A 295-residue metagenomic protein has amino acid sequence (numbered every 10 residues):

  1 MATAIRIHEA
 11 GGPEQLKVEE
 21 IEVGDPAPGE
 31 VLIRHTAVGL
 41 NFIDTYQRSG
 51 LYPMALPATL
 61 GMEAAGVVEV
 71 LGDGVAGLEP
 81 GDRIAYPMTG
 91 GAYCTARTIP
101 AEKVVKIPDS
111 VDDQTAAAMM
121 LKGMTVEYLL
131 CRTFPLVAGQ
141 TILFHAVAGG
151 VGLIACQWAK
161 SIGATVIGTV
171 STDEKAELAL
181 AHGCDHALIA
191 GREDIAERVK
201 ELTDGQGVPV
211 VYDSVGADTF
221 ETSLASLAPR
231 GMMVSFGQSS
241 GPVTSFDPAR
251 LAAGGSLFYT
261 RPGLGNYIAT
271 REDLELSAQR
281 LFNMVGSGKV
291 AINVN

Functional and structural regions predicted by a protein language model:
E22-G39, S49-G91: Glycine-rich beta-strand-centered segment in the early N-terminal region that forms part of a ligand/cofactor-binding
Y46, I84-A148, W158: NAD(P)H dinucleotide-binding glycine-rich loop of Rossmann-like/cofactor-binding domains, especially the beta1-alpha1
R83, T141, T165, G231-M232 (+1 more regions): Short glycine-centered segments of the SAM/dcSAM-binding site in methyltransferase folds
A85, L143, V211-Y212, V234: N-terminal Rossmann-like NAD(P) cofactor-binding module of classical short-chain dehydrogenase/reductase
F144, K160-T219, T270-D273: Adenosine-nucleotide cofactor-binding segment
V151: Hydrophobic/small residue at the entry helix of a nucleotide-binding pocket
V170, D218-V290: Glycine-rich phosphate-binding loop and adjacent beta-alpha segment of Rossmann(oid) nucleotide-cofactor-binding
